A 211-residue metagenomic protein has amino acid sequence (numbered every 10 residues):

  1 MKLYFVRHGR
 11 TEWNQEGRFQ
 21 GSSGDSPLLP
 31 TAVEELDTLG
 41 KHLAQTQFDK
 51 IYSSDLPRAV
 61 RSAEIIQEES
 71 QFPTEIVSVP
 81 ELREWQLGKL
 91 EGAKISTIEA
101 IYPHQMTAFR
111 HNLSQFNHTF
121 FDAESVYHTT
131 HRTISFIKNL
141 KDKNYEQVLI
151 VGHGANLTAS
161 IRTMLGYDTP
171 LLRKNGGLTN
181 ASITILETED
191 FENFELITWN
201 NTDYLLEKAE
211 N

Functional and structural regions predicted by a protein language model:
M1-Y4: Extreme N-terminal starter segment of soluble prokaryotic enzymes
G9, G154, T202: Active-site metal-binding loops of divalent metal-dependent hydrolases
E12-T74: Active-site-proximal alpha-helix that buttresses catalytic centers in soluble enzyme cores
Q45-Q47, L140-E146: Glycine-rich phosphate-binding loop signature in dinucleotide/nucleotide-binding domains
S53, H131, V151-G152: Short beta-strand scaffold positions
E68, F72, L87-A100, E146 (+1 more regions): Acidic, low-complexity terminal tails and accessory targeting/binding regions of phosphate-metabolizing enzymes
E69-R132, E195-T198, E210-N211: Phosphate-handling substructures
G154-T158, E195: GST superfamily/GST-like fold recognition
